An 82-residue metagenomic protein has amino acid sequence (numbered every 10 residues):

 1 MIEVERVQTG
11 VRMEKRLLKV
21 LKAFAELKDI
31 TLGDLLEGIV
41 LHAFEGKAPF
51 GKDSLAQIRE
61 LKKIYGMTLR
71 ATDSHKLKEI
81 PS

Functional and structural regions predicted by a protein language model:
M1: Arg/Lys-rich, low-complexity, intrinsically disordered N-terminal tails that contact nucleic acids
V4-V7, A43: Acidic/histidine-enriched, beta-strand-rich ligand/metal-binding domains
V7-L21: Short amphipathic alpha-helix starts
L21-K22, L36: Short hydrophobic alpha-helical segments that form membrane-spanning helices or hydrophobic packing faces of helical
A25: The alpha-helix within a helix-turn-helix
K28-L55: Short, basic amphipathic alpha-helical segments that act as recognition/interaction helices in nucleic-acid-binding
E45-P81: Short, positively charged interaction helices/loops
